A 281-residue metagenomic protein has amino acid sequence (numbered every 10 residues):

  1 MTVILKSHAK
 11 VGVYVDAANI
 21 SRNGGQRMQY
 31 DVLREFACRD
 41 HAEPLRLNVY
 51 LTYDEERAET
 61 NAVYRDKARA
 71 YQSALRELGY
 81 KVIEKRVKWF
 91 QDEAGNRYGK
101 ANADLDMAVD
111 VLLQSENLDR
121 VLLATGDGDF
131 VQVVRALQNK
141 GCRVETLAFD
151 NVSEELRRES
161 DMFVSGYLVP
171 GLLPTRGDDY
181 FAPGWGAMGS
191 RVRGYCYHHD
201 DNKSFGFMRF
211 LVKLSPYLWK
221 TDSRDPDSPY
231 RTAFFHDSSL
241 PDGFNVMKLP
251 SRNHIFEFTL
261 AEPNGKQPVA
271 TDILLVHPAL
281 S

Functional and structural regions predicted by a protein language model:
M1-A103, R143, L147-N151, P263 (+2 more regions): Domain-level signal for Mg2+-assisted phosphodiester chemistry and nucleotide/NA-binding surfaces in nucleic-acid
D66-G189, D201-K203, F207, L240 (+2 more regions): Nuclease catalytic cores that cleave nucleic-acid phosphodiester bonds, predominantly acidic two-metal-ion
G189-R193, I255: Intrinsic-disorder/low-complexity, polar/charged segments enriched in Ser/Thr/Lys/Arg/Asp/Glu/Gln
D201-D222: Short aromatic-glycine-enriched beta-strand elements
S204-R209, N253-F256, A270: Conserved RNP beta-strands of RNA recognition motif
S215-S239, V269-D272: A short macromolecule-binding patch
S228, S238-E257: Short nucleic-acid-contacting surface segments enriched for D/E, G, S/T with interspersed K/R
